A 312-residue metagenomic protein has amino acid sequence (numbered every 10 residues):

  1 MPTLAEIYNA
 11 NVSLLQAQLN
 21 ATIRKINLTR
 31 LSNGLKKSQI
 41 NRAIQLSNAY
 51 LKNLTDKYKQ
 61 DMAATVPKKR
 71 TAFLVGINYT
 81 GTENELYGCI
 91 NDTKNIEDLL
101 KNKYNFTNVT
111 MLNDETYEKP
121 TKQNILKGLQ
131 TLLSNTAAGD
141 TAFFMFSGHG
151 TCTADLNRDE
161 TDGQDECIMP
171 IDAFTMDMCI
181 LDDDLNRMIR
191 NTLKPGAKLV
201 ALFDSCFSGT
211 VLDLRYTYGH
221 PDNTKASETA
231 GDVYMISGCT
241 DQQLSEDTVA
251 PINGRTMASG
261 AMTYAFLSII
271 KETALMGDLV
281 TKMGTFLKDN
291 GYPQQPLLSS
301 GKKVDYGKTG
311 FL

Functional and structural regions predicted by a protein language model:
P2-L312: Cysteine endopeptidase catalytic domains of the caspase/legumain-like
